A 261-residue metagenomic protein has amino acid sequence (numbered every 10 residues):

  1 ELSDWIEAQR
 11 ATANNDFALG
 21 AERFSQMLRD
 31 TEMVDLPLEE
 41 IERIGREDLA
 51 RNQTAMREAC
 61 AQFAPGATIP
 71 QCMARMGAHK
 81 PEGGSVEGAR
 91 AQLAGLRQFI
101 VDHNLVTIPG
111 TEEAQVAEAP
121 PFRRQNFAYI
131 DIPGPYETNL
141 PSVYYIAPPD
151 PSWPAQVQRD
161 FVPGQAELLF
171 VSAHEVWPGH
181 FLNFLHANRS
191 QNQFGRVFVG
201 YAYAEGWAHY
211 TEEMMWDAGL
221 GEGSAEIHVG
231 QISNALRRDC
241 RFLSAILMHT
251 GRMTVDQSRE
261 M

Functional and structural regions predicted by a protein language model:
E1-M261: N-terminal maturation segment of proteins
